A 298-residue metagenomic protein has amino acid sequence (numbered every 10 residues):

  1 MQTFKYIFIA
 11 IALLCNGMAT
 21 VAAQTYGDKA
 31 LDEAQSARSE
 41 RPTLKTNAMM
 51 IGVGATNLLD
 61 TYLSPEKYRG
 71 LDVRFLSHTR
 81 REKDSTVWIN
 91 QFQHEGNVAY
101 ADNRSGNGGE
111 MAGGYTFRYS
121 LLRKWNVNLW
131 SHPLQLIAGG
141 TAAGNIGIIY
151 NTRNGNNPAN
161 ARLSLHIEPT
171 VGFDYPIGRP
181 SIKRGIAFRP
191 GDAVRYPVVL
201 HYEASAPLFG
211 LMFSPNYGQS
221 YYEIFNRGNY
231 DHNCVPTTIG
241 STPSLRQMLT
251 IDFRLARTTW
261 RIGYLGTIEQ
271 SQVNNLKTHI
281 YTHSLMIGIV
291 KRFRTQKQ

Functional and structural regions predicted by a protein language model:
A23-Q93, N97-A101, R294, Q298: Short glycine/proline- and aromatic-enriched beta-strand/turn motifs that initiate or cap beta-hairpins
R38-L44, R80-I89, W125-L136, G178-V199 (+2 more regions): Short loop/turn motifs that connect adjacent beta-strands in outer-membrane beta-barrel proteins
K45, K67-F75, G109-Y119, L134 (+3 more regions): Residues that define the transmembrane beta-barrel architecture of outer-membrane proteins
K45-I51, W88-H94, L134-A142, I167-P169 (+4 more regions): Transmembrane beta-strands of outer-membrane beta-barrel proteins
V53, V73-K83, Y115-W125, P169-Y175 (+3 more regions): Residues on the lipid-exposed face of transmembrane beta-strands in outer-membrane beta-barrel proteins
V53-L59, H94-D102, A142-T152, Y175-I177 (+4 more regions): Transmembrane beta-strands of outer-membrane beta-barrel pores
L59-K67, A101-M111, N154-N160, H232-T237 (+2 more regions): Extracellular loop and loop/strand-boundary signature of outer-membrane beta-barrel proteins
N156-R257: Outer-membrane beta-barrel transmembrane domain signature
